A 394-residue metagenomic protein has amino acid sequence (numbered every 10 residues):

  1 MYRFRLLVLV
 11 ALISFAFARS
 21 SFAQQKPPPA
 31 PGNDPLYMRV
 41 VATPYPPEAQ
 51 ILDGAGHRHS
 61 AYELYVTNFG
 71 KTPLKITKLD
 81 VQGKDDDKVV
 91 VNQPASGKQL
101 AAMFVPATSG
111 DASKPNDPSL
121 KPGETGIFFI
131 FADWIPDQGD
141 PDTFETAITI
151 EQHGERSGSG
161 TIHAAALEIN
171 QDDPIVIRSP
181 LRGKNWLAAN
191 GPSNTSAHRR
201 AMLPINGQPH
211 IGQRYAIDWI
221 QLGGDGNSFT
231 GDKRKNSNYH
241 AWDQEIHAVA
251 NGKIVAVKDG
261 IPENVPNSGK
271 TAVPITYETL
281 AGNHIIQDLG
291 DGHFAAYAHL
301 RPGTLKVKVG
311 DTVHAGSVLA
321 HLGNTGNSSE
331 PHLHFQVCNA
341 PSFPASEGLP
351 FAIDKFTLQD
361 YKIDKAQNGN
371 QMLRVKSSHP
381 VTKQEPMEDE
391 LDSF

Functional and structural regions predicted by a protein language model:
Y45-P46, G56-E63: Short, solvent-exposed loop/turn segments enriched in Ser/Thr/Gly
V66-P73, G83: Asparagine-centered strand-capping/turn motif at beta-strand->loop junctions
V90-Q138: Intrinsically disordered, low-complexity Pro/Gly/Ser/Thr-rich segments with frequent PxxP/GP/PP motifs and embedded
D133-I175: Terminal connector regions
Q171-R182, L187-N190, A197-A201, T230 (+4 more regions): Acidic, glycine-rich catalytic/binding loops that coordinate metals and/or anionic ligands
H247, L289, H293-G316: Short histidine-centered loop motifs in beta-beta connectors
G252-I254, G310-L322: A structural signal for short beta-strand/turn segments enriched in small hydrophobics and glycine
K253-R301: Zn2+-dependent peptidoglycan hydrolase active-site motif and core
